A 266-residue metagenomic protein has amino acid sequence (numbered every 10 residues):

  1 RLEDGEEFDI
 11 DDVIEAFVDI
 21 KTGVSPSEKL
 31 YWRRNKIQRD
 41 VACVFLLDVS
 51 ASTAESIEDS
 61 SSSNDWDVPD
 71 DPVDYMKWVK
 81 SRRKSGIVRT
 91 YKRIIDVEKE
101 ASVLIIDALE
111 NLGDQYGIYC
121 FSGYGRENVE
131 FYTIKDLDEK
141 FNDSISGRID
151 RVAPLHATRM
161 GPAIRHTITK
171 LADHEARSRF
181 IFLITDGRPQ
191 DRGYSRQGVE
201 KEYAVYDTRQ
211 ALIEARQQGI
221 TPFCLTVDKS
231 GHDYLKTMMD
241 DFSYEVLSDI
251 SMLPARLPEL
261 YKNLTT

Functional and structural regions predicted by a protein language model:
R1-V68, D74-M76, K80-S81, Q115 (+1 more regions): Negatively charged sequence features
W32-I37, L171-H174, E214: Replace "in large, NTP-powered and nucleic-acid-processing enzymes" with "in large, NTP-powered factors and other
D59-N64, Y132-D138, S195-E202, M238-S243: Short secondary-structure boundary/capping segments
M76-A101: Intrinsically disordered, low-complexity acidic Ser/Thr-rich regulatory segments
D96-G113, I118: An active-site-proximal "capping" alpha-helix that borders the catalytic cofactor pocket
V129, T133-R179, P189, T226-K229 (+1 more regions): Von Willebrand factor
R151-A157, I168, G187-K236, L247: VWA/integrin I-like adhesion module and closely mimicked acidic/polar interface patches used
F242-T266: C-terminal helix of von Willebrand factor
